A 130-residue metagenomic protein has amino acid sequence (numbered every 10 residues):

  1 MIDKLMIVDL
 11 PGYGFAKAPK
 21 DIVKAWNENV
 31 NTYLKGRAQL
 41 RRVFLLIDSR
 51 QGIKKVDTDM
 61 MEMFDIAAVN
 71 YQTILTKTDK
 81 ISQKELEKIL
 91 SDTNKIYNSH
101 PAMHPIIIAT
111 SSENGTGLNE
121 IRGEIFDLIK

Functional and structural regions predicted by a protein language model:
D3-E28, D48-Q51: Switch II (G3) loop of P-loop NTPases
K4, A68, M103-H104: A generic structural signal for alpha->beta connector loops
D9, T76, S111: Active-site glycine-centered loops adjacent to acidic/histidine catalytic or metal-binding residues that shape
G14, D48-G52, T78-S82, S112-N114: Short histidine/acidic/glycine/proline-rich micro-motifs that form metal- and phosphate-coordinating active-site loops
A16-D21, G52-T58, Q83-E87: Conserved ATPase-coupling elements of RecA-like P-loop NTPase cores
I22-R50, E62-I74: Inter-motif core of Ras-like GTPase G domains
G52-A67, I89-T93: Conserved catalytic-core segment of NTP-binding enzymes
K80-K130: Canonical P-loop GTPase G-domain recognition
